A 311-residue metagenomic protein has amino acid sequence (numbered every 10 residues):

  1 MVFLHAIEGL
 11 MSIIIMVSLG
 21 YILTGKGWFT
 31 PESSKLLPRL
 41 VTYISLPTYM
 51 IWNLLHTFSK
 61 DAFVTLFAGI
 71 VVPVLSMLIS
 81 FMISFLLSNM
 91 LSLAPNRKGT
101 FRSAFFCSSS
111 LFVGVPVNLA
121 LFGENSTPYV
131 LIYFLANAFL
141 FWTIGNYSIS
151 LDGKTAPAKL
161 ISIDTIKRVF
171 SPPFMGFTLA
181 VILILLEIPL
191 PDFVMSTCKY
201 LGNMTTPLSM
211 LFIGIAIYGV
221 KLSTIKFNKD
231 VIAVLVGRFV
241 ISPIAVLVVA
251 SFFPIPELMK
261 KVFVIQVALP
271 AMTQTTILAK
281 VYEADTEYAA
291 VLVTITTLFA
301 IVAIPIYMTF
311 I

Functional and structural regions predicted by a protein language model:
M1-I311: Alpha-helical transmembrane segments of multi-pass small-molecule/ion transporters
